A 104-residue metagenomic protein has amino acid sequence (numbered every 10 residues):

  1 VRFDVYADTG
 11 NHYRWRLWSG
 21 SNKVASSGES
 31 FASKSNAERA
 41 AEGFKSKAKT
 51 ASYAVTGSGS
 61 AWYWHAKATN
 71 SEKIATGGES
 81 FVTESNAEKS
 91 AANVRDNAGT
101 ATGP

Functional and structural regions predicted by a protein language model:
V1: Short beta-strand or tight-loop elements that sit immediately N-terminal to catalytic metal-binding acidic residues
D4-A25, T56-A75: Short aromatic-glycine-(Arg/Gly/Cys) micro-motifs in beta-strand/loop hairpins
Y6, S19, K23-G28, E38 (+2 more regions): Non-catalytic interaction/Regulatory regions outside core domains
R14, S27-G28, A37, A41 (+3 more regions): Intrinsic low-complexity tandem-repeat regions in disordered proteins
N22-K34, E72-E84: A short, exposed loop/beta-hairpin motif centered on an aromatic-Gly-Thr core
A32-A48, V82-G99: A short, charged, amphipathic alpha-helix used as a generic interaction element across diverse proteins
S46, S52-E72, K89-P104: Mixed-charge, Lys/Arg-enriched low-complexity segments
